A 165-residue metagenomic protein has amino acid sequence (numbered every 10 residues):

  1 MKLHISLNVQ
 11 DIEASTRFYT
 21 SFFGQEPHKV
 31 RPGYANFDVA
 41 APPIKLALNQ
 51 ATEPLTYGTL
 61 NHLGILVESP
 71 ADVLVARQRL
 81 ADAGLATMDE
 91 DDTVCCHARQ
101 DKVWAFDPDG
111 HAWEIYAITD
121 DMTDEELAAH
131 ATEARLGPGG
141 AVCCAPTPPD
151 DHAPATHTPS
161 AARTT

Functional and structural regions predicted by a protein language model:
M1-A14, P43, H62-L63, T119-T165: N-terminal beta-strand motif that seeds the catalytic metal site of vicinal oxygen chelate
S6-L46: Core segments of cupin and vicinal oxygen chelate
I12-E13, L63-A112, T123, T165: Vicinal oxygen chelate
E26-R31, D92-V94, Y116-T123: Conserved catalytic-core motifs of GNAT/GCN5-like acyltransferases
Y34-N36, A51, D91-C95: Short, solvent-exposed loop/turn elements at beta->coil junctions and helix N-caps that rim active or binding pockets
K45-N49, E114: Conserved beta-strand in the GNAT
L55-G58: Short, flexible turn/loop "capping" segments at secondary-structure junctions
